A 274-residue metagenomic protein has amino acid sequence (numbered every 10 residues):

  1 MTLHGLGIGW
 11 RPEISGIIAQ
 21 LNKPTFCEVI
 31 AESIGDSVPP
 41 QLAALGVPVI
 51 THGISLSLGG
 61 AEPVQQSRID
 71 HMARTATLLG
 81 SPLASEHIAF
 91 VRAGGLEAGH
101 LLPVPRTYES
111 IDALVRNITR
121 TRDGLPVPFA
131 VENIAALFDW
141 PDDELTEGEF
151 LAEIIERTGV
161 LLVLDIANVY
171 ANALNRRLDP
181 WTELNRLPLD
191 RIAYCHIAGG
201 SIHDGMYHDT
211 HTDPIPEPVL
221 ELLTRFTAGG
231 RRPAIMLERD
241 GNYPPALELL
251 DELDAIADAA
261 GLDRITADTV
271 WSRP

Functional and structural regions predicted by a protein language model:
M1-Q20: Boundary/entry segment of secreted carbohydrate-active catalytic domains
H4-W10, T25-V29, V49-H52, A84-E86 (+4 more regions): Hydrophobic faces of well-ordered beta-strands that scaffold small-molecule active sites in alpha/beta enzyme cores
E13-I17, V29-Q41, S57-S67, L137-L145 (+3 more regions): Acidic-and-aromatic substrate-binding clefts and catalytic sites of carbohydrate-active enzymes
I18-N22, G35-T51, V64-P82, T121-G124 (+3 more regions): Acidic (Asp/Glu)-rich catalytic clusters
P63, L101-P105, I111, A173-R232: Gly/Pro-rich active-site loop or hairpin
R68-L162: Active-site acidic/histidine proton-transfer and metal-coordination neighborhood in alpha/beta enzyme cores
L125-M206: Acidic/histidine-rich catalytic cores of soluble enzymes
Y243-R273: C-terminal helical cap(s) of enzyme catalytic domains, especially alpha/beta-barrels
